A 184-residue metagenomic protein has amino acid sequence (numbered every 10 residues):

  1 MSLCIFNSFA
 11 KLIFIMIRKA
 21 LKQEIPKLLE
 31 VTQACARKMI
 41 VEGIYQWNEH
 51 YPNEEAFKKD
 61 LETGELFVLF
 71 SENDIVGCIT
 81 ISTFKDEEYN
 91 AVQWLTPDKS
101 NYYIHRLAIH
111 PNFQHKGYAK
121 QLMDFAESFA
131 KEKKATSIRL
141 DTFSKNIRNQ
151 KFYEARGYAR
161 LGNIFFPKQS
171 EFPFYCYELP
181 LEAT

Functional and structural regions predicted by a protein language model:
M16-E30: A short beta-loop-alpha structural element at the N-terminal edge of CoA-dependent acyl/N-acetyltransferase catalytic
A36-K58: Conserved GNAT-fold acetyl-CoA-binding loop/helix
A56-V68, F84-D86, Y103: A short helix-loop-beta-strand connector motif used in the catalytic cores of GNAT acetyltransferases and, in some
E65-I79: Conserved beta-hairpin
T80-R106, Q114, K168: Conserved acyl-donor/pantetheine-binding loop and adjacent beta-alpha core of acyl/acetyltransferases and related
D98, T136, F143-Q150, A155-R156 (+1 more regions): C-terminal "cap" of GNAT-fold acetyltransferases
I109, H115-S128, K151-A155: Conserved acetyl-CoA-binding loop-helix of GNAT-fold acetyltransferases
M123, A130-T142: Conserved GNAT acetyl-CoA-binding A-motif
